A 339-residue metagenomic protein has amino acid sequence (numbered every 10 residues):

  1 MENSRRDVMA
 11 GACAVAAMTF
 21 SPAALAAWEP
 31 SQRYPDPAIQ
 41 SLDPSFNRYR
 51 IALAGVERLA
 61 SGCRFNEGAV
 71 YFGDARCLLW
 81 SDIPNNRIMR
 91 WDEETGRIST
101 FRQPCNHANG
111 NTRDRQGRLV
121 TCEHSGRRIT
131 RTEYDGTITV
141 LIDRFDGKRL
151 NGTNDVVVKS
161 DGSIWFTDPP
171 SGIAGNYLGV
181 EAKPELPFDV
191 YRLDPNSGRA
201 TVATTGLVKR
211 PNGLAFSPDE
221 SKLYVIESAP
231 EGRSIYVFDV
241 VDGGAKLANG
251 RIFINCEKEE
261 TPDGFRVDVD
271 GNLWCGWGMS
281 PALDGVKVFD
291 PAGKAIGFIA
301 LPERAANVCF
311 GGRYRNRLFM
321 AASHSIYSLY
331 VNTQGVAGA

Functional and structural regions predicted by a protein language model:
D7-A27: N-terminal export signals
W28-A54: Blade/loop signatures of beta-propeller domains
E57-R58, R97-F101, V140-F145, R199-T204 (+2 more regions): A short beta-strand motif characteristic of beta-propeller blades
S61-R76, P104-E123, R128, D146-I164 (+5 more regions): Beta-rich, blade/repeat-based domains predominating in secreted/periplasmic proteins but also intracellular
P84, S125, A174-L186, S228-R233 (+1 more regions): Short, solvent-exposed loop/turn segments at conserved positions within beta-propeller repeat blades
I129, E133-S163, P170-G179: Asp-box/WD-like beta-propeller blade repeats and closely related beta-sheet repeat scaffolds
F238-A245, V331-V336: Short loop/turn segments immediately following beta-strands, especially the blade-tip and inter-blade linker loops
G311-A339: Blade-level signature of beta-propeller repeat domains, shared across WD40, Kelch, NHL, RCC1 and BNR/Asp-box propellers
